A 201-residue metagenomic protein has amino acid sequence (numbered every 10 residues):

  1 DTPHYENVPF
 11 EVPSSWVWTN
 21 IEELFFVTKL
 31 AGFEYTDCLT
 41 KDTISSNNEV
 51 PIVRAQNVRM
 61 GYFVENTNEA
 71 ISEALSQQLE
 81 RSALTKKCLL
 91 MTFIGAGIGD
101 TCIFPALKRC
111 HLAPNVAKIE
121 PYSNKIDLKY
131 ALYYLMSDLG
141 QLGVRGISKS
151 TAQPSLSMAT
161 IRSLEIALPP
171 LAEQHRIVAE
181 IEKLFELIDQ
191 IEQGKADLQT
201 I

Functional and structural regions predicted by a protein language model:
T2-Y35, S163, A167, L171-V178 (+1 more regions): Non-catalytic DNA-recognition/assembly elements of restriction-modification systems
P3-E6, V17-M60, L75-L79: Low-complexity, Lys/Gly-biased intrinsically disordered segments
E34-T36, V58-I71, L89-A113, L128-Y133 (+2 more regions): Short, ligand-facing micro-motifs at secondary-structure edges
L84-T85: Short, well-ordered loop/turn sites that connect or cap secondary structure elements
R109-A117, I126-K129, K149-L168: A short glycine-rich beta-alpha junction/loop motif
P114-I119, D189-Q193: Short beta-alpha connecting loops at secondary-structure transitions that line or flank enzyme active sites
A131, L135, Q174-I177: Interdomain signal-transducing alpha-helices
